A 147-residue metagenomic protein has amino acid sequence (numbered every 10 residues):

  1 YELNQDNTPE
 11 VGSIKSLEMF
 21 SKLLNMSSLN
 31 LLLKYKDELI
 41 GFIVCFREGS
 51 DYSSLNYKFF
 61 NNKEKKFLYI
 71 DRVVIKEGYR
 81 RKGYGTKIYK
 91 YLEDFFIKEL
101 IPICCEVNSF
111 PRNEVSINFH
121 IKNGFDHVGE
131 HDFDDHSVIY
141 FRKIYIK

Functional and structural regions predicted by a protein language model:
Y1-E18, K34-I40: Short amphipathic alpha-helix that is part of the acyltransferase structural core
S28-R47: Conserved beta-hairpin
V44-R72: Conserved acyl-donor/pantetheine-binding loop and adjacent beta-alpha core of acyl/acetyltransferases and related
D71-R81, S109-F110: A short, internal acetyl-CoA/4′-phosphopantetheine-binding micro-motif in the GNAT/acyltransferase core
I75, R81-D94, K122: Conserved acetyl-CoA-binding loop-helix of GNAT-fold acetyltransferases
F96-S109: Conserved GNAT acetyl-CoA-binding A-motif
S109-G129: Conserved active-site alpha-helix within GNAT-family acetyltransferase domains
E130-K147: C-terminal "cap" of GNAT-fold acetyltransferases
